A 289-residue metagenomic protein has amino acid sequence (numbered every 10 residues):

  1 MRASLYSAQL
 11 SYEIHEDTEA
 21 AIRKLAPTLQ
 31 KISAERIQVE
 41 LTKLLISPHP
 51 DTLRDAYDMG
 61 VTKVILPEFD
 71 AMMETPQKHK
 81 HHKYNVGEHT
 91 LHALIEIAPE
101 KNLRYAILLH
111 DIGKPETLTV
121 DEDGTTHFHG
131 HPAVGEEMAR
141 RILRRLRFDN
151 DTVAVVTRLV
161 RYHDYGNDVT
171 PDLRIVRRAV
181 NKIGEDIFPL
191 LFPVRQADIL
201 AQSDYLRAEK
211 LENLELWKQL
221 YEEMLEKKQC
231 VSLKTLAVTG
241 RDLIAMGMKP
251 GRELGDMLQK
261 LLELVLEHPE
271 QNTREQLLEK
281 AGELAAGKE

Functional and structural regions predicted by a protein language model:
M1-L108, I112-G130, V134-N150, G166 (+3 more regions): Glycine- and charge-enriched loop/helix tracts that form the active or gating conduit in phosphate/cation-handling
A21, D55, L190-P193, D242: Residue-level recognition of specific faces of alpha-helices
Q77-G87, L91, F148-A208, Q229: Histidine/acidic-rich helix-loop-helix segments that form or flank divalent-metal centers in metalloenzyme catalytic
G135, V160, D198, L243 (+2 more regions): Hydrophobic, well-ordered secondary-structure elements that form the walls of internal hydrophobic environments
E136-R140, T157, G240: An amphipathic alpha-helix signature
I175, S203-E289: Terminal helices and disordered tails flanking the catalytic cores of nucleotide-processing hydrolases
